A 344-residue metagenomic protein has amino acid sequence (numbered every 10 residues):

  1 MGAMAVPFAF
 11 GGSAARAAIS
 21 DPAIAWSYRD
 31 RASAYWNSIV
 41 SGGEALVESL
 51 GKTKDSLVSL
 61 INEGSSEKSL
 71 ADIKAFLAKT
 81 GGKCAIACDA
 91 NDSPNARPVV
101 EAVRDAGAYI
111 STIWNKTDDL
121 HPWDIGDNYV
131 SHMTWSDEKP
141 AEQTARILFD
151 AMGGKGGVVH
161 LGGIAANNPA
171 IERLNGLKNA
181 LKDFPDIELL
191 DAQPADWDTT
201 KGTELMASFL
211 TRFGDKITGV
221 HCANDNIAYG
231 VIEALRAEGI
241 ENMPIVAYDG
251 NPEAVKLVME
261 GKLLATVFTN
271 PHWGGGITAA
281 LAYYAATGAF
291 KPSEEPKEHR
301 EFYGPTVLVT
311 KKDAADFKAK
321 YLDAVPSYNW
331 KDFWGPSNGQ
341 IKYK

Functional and structural regions predicted by a protein language model:
M1-A14: N-terminal export signals
D21-G42, L46-L50, L57-K74, A87-P94 (+2 more regions): Extracytoplasmic "Venus flytrap"
Y35-K52, P140-T144, N168-E188, K201 (+3 more regions): Short, solvent-exposed amphipathic alpha-helices that sit in or adjacent to ligand/effector-binding or catalytic
G43, S69, A85-A108, L177 (+3 more regions): Hydrophobic alpha-helical
S69, S131-V158, G202-T203, A254 (+1 more regions): Hydrophobic alpha-helical segments within soluble ligand-binding/sensing domains
V99-K139, G157, N251-L257, L263-L264: Flexible loop/hinge segments that line or gate small-molecule binding clefts
L161, A165, A180, L281-K344: Hinge/cleft segment of the Venus flytrap/periplasmic-binding protein
I240, V246-V309: Flexible loop/turn connectors
